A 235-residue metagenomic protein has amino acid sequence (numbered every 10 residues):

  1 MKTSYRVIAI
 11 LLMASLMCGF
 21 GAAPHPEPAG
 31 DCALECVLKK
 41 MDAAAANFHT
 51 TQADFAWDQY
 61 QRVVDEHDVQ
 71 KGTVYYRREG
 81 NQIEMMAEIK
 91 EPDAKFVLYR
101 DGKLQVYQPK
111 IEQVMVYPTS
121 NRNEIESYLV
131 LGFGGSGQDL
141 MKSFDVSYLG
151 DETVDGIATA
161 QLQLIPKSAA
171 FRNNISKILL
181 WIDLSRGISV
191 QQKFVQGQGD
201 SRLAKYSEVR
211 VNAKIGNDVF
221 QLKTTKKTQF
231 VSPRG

Functional and structural regions predicted by a protein language model:
M1-A9: Bacterial N-terminal signal peptides that target proteins for export
I8-G19: Bacterial N-terminal signal peptides
G21-L34: Cleaved targeting-peptide boundary
L34-V106: N-terminal mature ectodomain segment of secretory-pathway/periplasmic proteins
E35, G137-S147, A204: A short, amphipathic edge element
K90, Y107-K110, K193-Q196: Beta-turn initiation residues at beta-strand->coil junctions
Q105-F133: Acidic/charged, solvent-exposed loop-and-adjacent secondary-structure segments enriched in E/D, K/R, S/T, and G/P
M115-Y117, L129, Y148-R234: Gly/Pro-enriched, hydrophobic low-complexity segments that function as extracytoplasmic propeptides/linkers
